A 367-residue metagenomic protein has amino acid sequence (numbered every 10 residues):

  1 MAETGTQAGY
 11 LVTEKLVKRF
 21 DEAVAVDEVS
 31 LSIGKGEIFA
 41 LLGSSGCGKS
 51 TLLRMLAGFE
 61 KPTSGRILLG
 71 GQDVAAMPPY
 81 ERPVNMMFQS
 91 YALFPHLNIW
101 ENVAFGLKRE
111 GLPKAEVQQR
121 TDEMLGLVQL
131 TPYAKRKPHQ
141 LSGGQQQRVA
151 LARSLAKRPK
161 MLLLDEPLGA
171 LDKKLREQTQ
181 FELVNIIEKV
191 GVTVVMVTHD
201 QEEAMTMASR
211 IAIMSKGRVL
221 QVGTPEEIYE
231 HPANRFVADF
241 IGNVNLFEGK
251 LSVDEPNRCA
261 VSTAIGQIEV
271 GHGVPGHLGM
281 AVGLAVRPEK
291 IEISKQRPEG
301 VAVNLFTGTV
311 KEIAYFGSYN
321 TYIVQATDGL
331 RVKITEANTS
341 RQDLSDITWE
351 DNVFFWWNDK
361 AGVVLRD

Functional and structural regions predicted by a protein language model:
V29-A40, F94: Pre-Walker A (P-loop) beta-loop-beta motif of ABC nucleotide-binding domains
I38, P79-D239: ABC ATPase nucleotide-binding domains
L42-S44: The feature captures the beta-strand-to-loop junction immediately N-terminal to the Walker
A57: Helix-to-loop junction immediately C-terminal to a conserved catalytic motif
G65-D73: Conserved ABC transporter NBD signature motif
V244, D254-D367: Non-catalytic connector elements of ABC transporters
